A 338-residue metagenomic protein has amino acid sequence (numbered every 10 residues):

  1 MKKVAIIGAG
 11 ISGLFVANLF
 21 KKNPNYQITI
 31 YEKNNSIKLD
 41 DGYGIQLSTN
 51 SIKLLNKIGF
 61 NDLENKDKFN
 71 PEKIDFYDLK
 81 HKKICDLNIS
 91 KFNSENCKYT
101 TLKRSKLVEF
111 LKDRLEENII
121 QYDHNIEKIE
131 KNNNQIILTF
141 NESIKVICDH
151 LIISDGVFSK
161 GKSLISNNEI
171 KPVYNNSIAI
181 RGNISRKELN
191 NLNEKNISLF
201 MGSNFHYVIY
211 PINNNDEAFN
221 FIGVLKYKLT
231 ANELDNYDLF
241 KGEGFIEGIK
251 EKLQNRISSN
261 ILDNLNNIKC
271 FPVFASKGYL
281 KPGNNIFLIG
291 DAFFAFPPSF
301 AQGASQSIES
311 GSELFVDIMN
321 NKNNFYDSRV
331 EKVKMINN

Functional and structural regions predicted by a protein language model:
K2-V4, K21, S48-S185, K228-E243: Conserved N-terminal helical subregion
K3, Y26-Q27, A218-N220: Residues at the starts of beta-strands that form the adenosine-phosphate
A5-N23, I152, I180, L265-N338: Conserved mid-domain beta->alpha element of the FAD-binding
S12, S36, F158: Conserved Rossmann-like nucleotide-cofactor binding loop
K21-D41: Glycine-rich FAD pyrophosphate-binding loop
K33, G156, D291-A292: Active-site metal-binding loops of divalent metal-dependent hydrolases
S36-L54: Conserved N-terminal glycine-rich FAD pyrophosphate-binding loop of Rossmann-like flavoproteins
C85-I89, S94-Y99, K103-R104, V108 (+1 more regions): Conserved FAD/dinucleotide-binding core of flavoprotein oxidoreductases
